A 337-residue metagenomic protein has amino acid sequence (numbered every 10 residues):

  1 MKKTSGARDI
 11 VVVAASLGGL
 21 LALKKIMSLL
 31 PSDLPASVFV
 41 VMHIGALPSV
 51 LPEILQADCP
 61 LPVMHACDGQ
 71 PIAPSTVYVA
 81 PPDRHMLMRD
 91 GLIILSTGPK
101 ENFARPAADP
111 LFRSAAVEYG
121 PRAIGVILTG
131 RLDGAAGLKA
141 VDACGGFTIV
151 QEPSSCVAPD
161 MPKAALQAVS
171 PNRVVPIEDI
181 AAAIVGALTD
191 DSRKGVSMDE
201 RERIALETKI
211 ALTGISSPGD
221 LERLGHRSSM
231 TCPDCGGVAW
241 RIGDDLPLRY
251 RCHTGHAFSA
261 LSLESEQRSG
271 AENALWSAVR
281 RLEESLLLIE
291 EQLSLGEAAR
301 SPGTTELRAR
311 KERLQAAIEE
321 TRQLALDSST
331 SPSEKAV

Functional and structural regions predicted by a protein language model:
M1-S294, A316-P332, A336-V337: Conserved acid/base catalytic micro-environments in cytosolic active-site loops
L295-A299: Acidic, serine/threonine/proline-rich low-complexity intrinsically disordered regions
R300-E312: Short, charged, amphipathic alpha-helical segments
